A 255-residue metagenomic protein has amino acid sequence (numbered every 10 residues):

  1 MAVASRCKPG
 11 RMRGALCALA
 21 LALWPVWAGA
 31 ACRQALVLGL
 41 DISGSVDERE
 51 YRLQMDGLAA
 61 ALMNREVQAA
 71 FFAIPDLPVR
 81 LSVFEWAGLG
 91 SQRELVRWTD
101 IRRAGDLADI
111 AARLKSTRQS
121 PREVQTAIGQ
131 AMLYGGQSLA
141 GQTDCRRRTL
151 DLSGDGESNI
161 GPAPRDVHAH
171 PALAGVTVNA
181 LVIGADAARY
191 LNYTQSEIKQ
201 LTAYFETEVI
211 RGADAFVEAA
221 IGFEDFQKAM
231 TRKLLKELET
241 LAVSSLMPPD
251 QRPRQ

Functional and structural regions predicted by a protein language model:
M1-M12: N-terminal secretory signal peptides that target proteins for export/translocation
L23-A28: N-terminal signal peptide c-region/cleavage motif recognized by signal peptidases
C32-R97, G135, T149-S153, N179-L181: Von Willebrand factor
G39-R49, L81, R97-D100, L114-Q125 (+3 more regions): Second-shell loop/turn segments in exported
I74-R113, Y190-I198, T202-T207: Short beta-strand-loop
R93, I101, G105-R148, V182-Y193 (+1 more regions): Von Willebrand factor
E157-Y204: VWA/integrin I-like adhesion module and closely mimicked acidic/polar interface patches used
V217-Q255: C-terminal "exit" segments of structured domains
